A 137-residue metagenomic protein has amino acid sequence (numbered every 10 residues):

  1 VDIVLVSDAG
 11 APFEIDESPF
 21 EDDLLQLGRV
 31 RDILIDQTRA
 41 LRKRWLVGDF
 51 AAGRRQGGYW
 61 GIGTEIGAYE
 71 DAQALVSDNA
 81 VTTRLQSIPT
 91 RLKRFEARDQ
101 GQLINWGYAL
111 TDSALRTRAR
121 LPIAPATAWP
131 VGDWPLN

Functional and structural regions predicted by a protein language model:
V1-T127: Non-catalytic peripheral regions of patatin-like phospholipases
L110, A128-N137: Low-complexity, acidic/Ser/Thr- and charged residue-rich accessory regions of DNA metabolism proteins
